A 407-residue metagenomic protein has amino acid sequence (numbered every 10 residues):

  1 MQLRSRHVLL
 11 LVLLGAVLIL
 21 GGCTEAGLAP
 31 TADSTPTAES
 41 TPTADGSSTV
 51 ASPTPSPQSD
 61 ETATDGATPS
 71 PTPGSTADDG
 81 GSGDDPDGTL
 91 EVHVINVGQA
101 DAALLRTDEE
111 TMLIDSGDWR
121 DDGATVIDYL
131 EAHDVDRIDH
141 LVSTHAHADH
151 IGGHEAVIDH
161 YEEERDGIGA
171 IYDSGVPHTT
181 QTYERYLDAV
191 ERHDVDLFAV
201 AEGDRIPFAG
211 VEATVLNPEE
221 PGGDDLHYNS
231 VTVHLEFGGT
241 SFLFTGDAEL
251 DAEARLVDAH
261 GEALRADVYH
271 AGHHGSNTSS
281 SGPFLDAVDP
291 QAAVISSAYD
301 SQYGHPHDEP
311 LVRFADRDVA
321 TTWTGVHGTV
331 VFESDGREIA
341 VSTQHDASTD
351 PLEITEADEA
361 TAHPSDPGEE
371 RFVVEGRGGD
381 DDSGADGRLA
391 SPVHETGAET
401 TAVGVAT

Functional and structural regions predicted by a protein language model:
Q2-H7, L20-T407: Non-globular, low-confidence helical/coil segments that flank catalytic cores
R6-A16: Sec-dependent N-terminal signal peptides
